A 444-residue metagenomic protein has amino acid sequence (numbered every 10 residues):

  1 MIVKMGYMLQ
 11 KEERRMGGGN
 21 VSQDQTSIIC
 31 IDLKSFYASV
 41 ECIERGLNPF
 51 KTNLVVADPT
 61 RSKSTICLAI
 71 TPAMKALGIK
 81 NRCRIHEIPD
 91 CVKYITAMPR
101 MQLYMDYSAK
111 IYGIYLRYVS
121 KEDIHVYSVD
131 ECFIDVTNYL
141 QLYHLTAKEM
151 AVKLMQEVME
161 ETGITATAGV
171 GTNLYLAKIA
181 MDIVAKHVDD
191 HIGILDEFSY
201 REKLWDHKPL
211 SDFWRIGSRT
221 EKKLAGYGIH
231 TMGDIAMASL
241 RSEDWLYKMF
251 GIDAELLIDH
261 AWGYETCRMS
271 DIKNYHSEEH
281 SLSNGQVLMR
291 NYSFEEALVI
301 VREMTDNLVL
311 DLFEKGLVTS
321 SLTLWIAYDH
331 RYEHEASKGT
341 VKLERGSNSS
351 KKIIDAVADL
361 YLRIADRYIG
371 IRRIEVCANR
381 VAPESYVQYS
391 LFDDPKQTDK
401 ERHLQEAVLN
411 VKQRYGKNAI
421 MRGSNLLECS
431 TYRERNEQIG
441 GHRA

Functional and structural regions predicted by a protein language model:
I2-V129, F133, D259-A261: Residues that scaffold, gate, or flank divalent-cation-dependent active/transport sites
M5, V40, K338-G339, L343-A444: Acidic, metal-coordinating catalytic segment for phosphate/diphosphate chemistry, firing primarily on the Nudix
C30, D212, K222-Y368: DNA-contacting surface of Y-family translesion DNA polymerases
V40-C42, I66-A69, L176-V184, Y247 (+2 more regions): Short acidic, glycine/serine/threonine-rich loops at helix termini
Y127-E131, G171-L174, L317-S321, I369-R373: Short Gly/Ser/Thr- and Asp/Glu-enriched loop/turn motifs at secondary-structure junctions
I134-M155, G228: Catalytic palm subdomain of template-directed nucleic-acid polymerases, centered on the conserved carboxylate motif
M150-K208: Long, highly charged, low-complexity intrinsically disordered interaction regions that mediate electrostatic DNA/RNA
